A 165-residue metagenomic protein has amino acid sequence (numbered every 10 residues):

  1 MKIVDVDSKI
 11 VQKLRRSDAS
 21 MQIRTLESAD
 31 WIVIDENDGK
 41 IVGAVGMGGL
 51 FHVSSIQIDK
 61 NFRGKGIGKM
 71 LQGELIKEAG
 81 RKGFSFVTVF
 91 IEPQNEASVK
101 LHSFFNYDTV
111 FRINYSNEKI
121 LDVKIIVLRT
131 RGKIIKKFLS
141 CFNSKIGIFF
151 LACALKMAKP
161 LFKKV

Functional and structural regions predicted by a protein language model:
K2, D35, Q72-L75, V89 (+2 more regions): Polar/charged side chains located within well-ordered beta-strands of beta-rich proteins
S8-S54, D59: Acetyl-CoA-dependent GNAT
I56-R63, I91-E92: A short, internal acetyl-CoA/4′-phosphopantetheine-binding micro-motif in the GNAT/acyltransferase core
G64-K77, F104: Conserved acetyl-CoA-binding loop-helix of GNAT-fold acetyltransferases
A79-I91: Conserved GNAT acetyl-CoA-binding A-motif
P93-F111: Conserved active-site alpha-helix within GNAT-family acetyltransferase domains
Y115-V165: C-terminal "cap" of GNAT-fold acetyltransferases
